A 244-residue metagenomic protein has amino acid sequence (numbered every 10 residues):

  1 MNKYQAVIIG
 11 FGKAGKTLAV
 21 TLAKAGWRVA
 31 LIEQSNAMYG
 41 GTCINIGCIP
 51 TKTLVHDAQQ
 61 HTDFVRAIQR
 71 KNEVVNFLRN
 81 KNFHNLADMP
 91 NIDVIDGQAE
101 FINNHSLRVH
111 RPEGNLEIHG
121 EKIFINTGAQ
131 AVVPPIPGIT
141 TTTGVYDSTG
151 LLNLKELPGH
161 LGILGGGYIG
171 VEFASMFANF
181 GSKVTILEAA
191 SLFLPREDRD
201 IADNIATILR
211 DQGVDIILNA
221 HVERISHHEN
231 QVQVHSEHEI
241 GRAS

Functional and structural regions predicted by a protein language model:
M1-I9, T21-A25, Q34-S35, Y39-I46 (+3 more regions): FAD-binding core/adjacent interface of flavoenzyme oxidoreductases
A14, A37, Q130-V132, I169 (+1 more regions): Conserved Rossmann-like nucleotide-cofactor binding loop
L22, C48, F177, L209: Aromatic pocket-lining residues of Rossmann-like dinucleotide-binding sites
S35-D57, L192-I208: Conserved N-terminal glycine-rich FAD pyrophosphate-binding loop of Rossmann-like flavoproteins
P50-N72: Glycine-rich active-site loop/strand segments that organize a redox cofactor
F64-F83, V94, S191-D203: Short beta-strand to alpha-helix junction loop
D93-D96, E100-R111, G181-R242: A Rossmann-like FAD-binding core segment of flavoenzymes
K155-E197: Rossmann-like NAD(P)H-binding beta-loop-alpha module
